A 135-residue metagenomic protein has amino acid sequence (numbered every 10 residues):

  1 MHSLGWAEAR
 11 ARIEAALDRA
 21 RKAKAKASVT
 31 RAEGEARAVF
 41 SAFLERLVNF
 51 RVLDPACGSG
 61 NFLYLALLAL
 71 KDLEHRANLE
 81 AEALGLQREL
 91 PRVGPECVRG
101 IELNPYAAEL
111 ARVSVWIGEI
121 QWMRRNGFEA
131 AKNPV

Functional and structural regions predicted by a protein language model:
M1-V135: SAM-dependent methyltransferase catalytic region
